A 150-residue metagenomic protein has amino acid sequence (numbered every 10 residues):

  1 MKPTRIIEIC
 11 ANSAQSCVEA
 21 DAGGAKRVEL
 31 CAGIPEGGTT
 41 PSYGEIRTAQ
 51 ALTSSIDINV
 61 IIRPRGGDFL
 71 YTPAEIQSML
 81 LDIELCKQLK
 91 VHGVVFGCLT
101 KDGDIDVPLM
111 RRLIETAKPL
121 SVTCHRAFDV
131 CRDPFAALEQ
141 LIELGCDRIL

Functional and structural regions predicted by a protein language model:
R5-A11, V28-L30, I58-I62, V94-F96 (+2 more regions): Hydrophobic faces of well-ordered beta-strands that scaffold small-molecule active sites in alpha/beta enzyme cores
A14-V18, A22, I34-D57, P73-Q77 (+2 more regions): Active-site-adjacent beta->alpha loops and helix N-cap segments on the catalytic face of soluble alpha/beta enzymes
A20, C86, L113, H125 (+1 more regions): Conserved, mostly hydrophobic/aromatic
D21-V28, T53-I56, K90-G93, T116-L120 (+1 more regions): Glycine-enriched alpha-helix->loop->beta-strand junction motifs that scaffold or abut catalytic
K26-T39, L85-G103, C146-L150: Glycine-rich phosphate-binding active-site loops on the catalytic face of alpha/beta enzymes
G66-Y71: A short acidic, helix-capping loop that chelates divalent metal ions and anchors anionic groups
T72, L81-L85: Helix-adjacent hinge/juxtasegments
R126, A137-I142: Acidic/histidine-rich catalytic cores of soluble enzymes
